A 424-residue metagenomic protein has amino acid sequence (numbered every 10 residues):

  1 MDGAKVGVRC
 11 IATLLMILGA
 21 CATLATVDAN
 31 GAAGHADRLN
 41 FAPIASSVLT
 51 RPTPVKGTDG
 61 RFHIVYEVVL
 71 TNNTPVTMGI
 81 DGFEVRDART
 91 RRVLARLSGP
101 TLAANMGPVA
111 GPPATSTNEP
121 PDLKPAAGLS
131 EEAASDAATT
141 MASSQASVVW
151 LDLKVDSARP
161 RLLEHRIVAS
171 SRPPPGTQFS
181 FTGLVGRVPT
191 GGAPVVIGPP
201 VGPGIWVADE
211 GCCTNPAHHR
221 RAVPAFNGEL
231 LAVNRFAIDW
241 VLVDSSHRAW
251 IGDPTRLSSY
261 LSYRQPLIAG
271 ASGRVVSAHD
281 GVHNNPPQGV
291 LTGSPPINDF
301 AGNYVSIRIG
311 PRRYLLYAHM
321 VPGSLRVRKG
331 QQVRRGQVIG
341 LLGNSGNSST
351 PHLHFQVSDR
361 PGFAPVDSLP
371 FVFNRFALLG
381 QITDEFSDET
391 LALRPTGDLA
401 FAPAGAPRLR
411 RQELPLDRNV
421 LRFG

Functional and structural regions predicted by a protein language model:
L49-T50, G60-E67: Short, solvent-exposed loop/turn segments enriched in Ser/Thr/Gly
L70-T74: Asparagine-centered strand-capping/turn motif at beta-strand->loop junctions
R92-R159: Intrinsically disordered, low-complexity Pro/Gly/Ser/Thr-rich segments with frequent PxxP/GP/PP motifs and embedded
K154-V195: Terminal connector regions
T190-D209, A217-R221, I251, I268 (+4 more regions): Acidic, glycine-rich catalytic/binding loops that coordinate metals and/or anionic ligands
S262, S272-V321: Zn2+-dependent peptidoglycan hydrolase active-site motif and core
I268, I309, R313-G336: Short histidine-centered loop motifs in beta-beta connectors
G273-V275, G330-L342: A structural signal for short beta-strand/turn segments enriched in small hydrophobics and glycine
